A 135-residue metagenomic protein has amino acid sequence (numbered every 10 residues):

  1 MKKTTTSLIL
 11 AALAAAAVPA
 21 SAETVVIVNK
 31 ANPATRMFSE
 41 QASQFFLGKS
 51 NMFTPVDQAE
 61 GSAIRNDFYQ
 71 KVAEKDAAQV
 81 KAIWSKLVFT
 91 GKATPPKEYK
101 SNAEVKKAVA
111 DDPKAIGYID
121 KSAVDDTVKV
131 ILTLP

Functional and structural regions predicted by a protein language model:
M1-L8: Bacterial N-terminal signal peptides that target proteins for export
A11-A12: Repetitive helical segments and hydrophobic/amphipathic motifs
A16-A22: Sec/Tat signal peptide C-region and signal peptidase I cleavage site
A22-P135: Flexible loop/hinge segments at secondary-structure junctions
